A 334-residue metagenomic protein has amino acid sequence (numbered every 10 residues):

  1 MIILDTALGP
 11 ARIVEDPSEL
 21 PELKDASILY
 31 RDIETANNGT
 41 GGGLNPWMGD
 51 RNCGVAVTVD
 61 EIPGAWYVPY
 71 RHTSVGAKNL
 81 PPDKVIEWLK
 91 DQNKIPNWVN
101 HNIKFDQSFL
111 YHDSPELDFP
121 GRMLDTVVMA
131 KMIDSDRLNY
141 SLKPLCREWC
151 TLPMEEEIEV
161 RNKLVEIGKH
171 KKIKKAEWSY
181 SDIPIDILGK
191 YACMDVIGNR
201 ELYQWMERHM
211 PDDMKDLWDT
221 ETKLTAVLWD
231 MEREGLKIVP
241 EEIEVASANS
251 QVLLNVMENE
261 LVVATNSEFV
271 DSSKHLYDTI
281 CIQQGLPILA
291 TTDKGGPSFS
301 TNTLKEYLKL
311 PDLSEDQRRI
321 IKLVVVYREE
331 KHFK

Functional and structural regions predicted by a protein language model:
M1-V68, R137, E148-C150, R161-K334: Conserved "right-hand" nucleotidyltransferase catalytic core of DNA-directed polymerases
P17-P21, G54, P82-K90, Q107: Short amphipathic alpha-helical segments and helix-helix/interface helices
Y30, P96-D106: Acidic beta-strand-to-loop metal/phosphate-binding motif
N37-T40, K104-E116, A130-I133, Y277-G285: Short active-site loop/helix that positions an aromatic residue
I62-W98: Nucleic-acid-processing active sites and adjacent nucleic-acid-binding tracks, predominantly divalent metal-dependent
A65, D106-L110, N139-L142, E155-E156: Switch/connector loops and helix/strand junctions flanking conserved nucleotide-binding motifs in nucleotide-processing
E116-S135, S141-R147: Conserved beta-strand -> loop -> alpha-helix junction used to position metal-binding or nucleic-acid-contacting
